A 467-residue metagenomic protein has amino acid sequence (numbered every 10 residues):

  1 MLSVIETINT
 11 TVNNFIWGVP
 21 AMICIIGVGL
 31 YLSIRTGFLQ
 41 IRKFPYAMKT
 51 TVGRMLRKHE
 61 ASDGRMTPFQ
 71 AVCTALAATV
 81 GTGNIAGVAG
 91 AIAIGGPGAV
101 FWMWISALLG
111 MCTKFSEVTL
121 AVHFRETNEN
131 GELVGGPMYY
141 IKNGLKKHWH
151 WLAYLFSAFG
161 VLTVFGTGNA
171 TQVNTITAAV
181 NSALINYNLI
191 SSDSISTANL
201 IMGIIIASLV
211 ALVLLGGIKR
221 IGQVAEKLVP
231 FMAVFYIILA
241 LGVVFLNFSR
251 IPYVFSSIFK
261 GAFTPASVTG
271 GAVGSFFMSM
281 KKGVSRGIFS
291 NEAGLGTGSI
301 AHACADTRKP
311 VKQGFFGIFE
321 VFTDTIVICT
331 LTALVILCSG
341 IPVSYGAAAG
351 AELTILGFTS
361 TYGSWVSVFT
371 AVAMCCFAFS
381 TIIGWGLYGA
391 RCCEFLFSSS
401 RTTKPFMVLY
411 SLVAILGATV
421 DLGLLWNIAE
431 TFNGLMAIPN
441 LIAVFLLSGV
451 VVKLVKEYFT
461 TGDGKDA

Functional and structural regions predicted by a protein language model:
M1-T82, I92-A99, G110, S411 (+2 more regions): N-terminal alpha-helical transmembrane segments of multi-pass membrane transport and channel/translocase proteins
V4-I5, R35-Q40, G83-V88, G166-I176 (+6 more regions): Transmembrane helix-loop junctions in multi-pass membrane proteins
C24-Y31, R35-M48, F156, V173-V180 (+3 more regions): Membrane-interface loop-to-helix entry segments
L32-S33, S106-G131, M138, K142-N174 (+4 more regions): Helix-loop-helix module between adjacent transmembrane segments
F38-M66, G90-V100, W104, C112-K147 (+4 more regions): Flexible loop linkers connecting adjacent transmembrane helices in multi-pass alpha-helical membrane transporters
H59-I94, L120-G144, L155-V161, V273-F322: Alpha-helical membrane segments and immediately flanking helix-loop junctions that form or couple to the substrate/ion
L109-E117, G203-I218, V229-S249, S285-R286 (+2 more regions): Selective recognition of specific alpha-helical transmembrane segments in multi-pass small-molecule
F115-E129, L241-S257, P265-G271, C304-T307 (+2 more regions): Extracellular/periplasmic helix-exit of transmembrane alpha-helices
